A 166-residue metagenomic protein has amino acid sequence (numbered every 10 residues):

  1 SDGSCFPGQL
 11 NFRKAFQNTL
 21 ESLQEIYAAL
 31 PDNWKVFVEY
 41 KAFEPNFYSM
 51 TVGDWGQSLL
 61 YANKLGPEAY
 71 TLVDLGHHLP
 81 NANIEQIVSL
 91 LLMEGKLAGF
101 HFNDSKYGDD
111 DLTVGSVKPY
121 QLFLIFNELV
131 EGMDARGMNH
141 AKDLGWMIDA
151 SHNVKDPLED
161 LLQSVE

Functional and structural regions predicted by a protein language model:
S1, V38-A42, T71-H77, H101-D104 (+1 more regions): A cross-domain feature marking catalytic cores of carbohydrate-active enzymes and several ubiquitous metabolic/repair
S1-Y70, N139: Active-site acidic/histidine proton-transfer and metal-coordination neighborhood in alpha/beta enzyme cores
L10, Y48-G56, H78-V165: Gly/Pro-rich active-site loop or hairpin
